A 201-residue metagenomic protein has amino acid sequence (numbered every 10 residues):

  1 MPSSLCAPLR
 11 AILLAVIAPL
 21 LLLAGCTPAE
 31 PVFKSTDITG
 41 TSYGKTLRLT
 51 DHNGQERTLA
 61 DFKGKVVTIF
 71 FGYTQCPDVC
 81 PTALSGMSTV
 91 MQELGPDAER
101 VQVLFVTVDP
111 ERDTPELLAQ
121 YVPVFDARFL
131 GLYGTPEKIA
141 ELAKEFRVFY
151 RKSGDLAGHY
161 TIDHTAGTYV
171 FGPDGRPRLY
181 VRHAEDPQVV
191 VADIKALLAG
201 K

Functional and structural regions predicted by a protein language model:
P2-V16: Bacterial N-terminal signal peptides that target proteins for export
L22-G25: C-terminal motif of bacterial Sec signal peptides marking the signal peptidase cleavage site
T27-A29: Bacterial signal peptide processing site
G44-K45, V67, T165-G167: Short loop/turn microsegments at loop-to-beta-strand junctions
L47-V67, M91: A short beta-strand-turn-helix
L59-A83, M87: Short active-site neighborhood of thiol/selenol oxidoreductases, capturing the structured segment around
T82-L142: Structural microenvironment flanking redox-active thiols in thiol-disulfide oxidoreductases
K138-D193: Thiol/disulfide oxidoreductase modules built on the thioredoxin-like
